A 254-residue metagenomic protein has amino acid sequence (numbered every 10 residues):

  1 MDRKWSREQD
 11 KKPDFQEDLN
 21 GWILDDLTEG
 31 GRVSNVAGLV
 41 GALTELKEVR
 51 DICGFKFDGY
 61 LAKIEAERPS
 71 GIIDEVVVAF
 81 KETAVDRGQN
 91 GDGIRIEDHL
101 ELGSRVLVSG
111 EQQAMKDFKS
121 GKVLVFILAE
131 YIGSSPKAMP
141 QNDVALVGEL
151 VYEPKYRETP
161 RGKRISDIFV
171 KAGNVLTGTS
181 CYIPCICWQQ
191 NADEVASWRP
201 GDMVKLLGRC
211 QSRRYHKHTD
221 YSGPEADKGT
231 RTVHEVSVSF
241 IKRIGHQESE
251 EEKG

Functional and structural regions predicted by a protein language model:
M1-G254: Single-stranded nucleic acid-binding surfaces, predominantly the OB-fold ssDNA-binding core
